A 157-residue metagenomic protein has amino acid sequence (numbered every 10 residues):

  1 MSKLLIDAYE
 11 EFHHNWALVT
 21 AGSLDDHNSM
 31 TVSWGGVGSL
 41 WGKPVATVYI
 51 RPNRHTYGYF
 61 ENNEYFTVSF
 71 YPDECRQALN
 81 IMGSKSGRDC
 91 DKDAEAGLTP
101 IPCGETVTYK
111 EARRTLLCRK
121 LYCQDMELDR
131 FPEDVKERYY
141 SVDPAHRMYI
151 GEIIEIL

Functional and structural regions predicted by a protein language model:
M1-L157: Active-site-proximal mixed secondary-structure blocks
